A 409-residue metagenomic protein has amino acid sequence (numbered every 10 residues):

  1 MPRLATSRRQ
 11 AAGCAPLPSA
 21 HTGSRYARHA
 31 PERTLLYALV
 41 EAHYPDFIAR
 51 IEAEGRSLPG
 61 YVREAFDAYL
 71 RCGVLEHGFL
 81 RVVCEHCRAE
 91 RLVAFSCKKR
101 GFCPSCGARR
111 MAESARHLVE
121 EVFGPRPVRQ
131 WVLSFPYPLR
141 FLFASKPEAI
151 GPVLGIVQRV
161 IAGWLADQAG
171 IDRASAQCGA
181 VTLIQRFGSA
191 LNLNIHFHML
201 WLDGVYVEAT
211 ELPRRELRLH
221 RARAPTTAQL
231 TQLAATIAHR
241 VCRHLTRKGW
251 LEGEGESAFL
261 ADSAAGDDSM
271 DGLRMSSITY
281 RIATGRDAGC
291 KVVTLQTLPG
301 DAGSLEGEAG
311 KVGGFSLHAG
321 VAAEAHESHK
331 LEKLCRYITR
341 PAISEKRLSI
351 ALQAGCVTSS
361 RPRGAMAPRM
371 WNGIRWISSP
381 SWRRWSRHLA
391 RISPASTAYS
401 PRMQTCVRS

Functional and structural regions predicted by a protein language model:
M1-S409: Beta->alpha loop/short-helix hinge microenvironment recognizer with preference for catalytic Tyr/His contexts
